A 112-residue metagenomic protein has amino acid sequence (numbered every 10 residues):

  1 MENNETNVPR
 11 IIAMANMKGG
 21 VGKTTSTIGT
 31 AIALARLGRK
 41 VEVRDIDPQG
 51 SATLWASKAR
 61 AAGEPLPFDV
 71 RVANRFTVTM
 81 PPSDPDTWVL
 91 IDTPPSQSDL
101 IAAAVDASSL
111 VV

Functional and structural regions predicted by a protein language model:
M1-V112: P-loop NTP-binding core
